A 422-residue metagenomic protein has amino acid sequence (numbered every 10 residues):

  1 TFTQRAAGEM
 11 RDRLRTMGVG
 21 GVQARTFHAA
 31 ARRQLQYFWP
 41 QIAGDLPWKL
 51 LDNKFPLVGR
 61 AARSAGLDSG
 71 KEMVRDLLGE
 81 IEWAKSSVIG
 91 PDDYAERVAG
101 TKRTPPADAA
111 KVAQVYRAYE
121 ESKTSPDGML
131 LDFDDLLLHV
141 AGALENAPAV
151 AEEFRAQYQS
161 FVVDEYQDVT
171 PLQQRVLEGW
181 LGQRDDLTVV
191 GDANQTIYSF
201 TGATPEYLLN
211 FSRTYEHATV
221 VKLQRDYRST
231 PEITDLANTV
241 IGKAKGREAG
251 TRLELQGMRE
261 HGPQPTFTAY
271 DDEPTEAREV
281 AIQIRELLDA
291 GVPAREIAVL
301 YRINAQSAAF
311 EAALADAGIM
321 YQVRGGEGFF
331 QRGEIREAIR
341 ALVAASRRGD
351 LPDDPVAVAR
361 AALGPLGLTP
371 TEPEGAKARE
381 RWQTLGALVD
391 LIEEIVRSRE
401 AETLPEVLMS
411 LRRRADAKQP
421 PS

Functional and structural regions predicted by a protein language model:
T1-D52, E152, G182, E206 (+1 more regions): P-loop NTPase Walker
T1-R5, T26-A29, G191-N194, T201-P205 (+4 more regions): A short beta-strand-to-loop transition that corresponds to the Sensor-1 phosphate-sensing loop of AAA+ P-loop ATPases
A6-A7, I81, R103-N210, K222-S229: Conserved helicase NTPase motor core
G21-L35, N53, I319-A341: Conserved beta-strand -> loop -> alpha-helix junction used to position metal-binding or nucleic-acid-contacting
Q23-R33, V162-E165, V190, I303 (+1 more regions): Conserved helicase core region in the C-terminal RecA-like lobe
P40-E121, S125-P126, L131, V220-K222 (+1 more regions): ATP-hydrolysis module of ASCE/P-loop NTPase motor domains, specifically the Walker B Asp-Glu catalytic pair
I42, P263-T266, A315-A317, F329-D354: Conserved short internal alpha-helix adjacent to the catalytic or cofactor-binding core of large enzyme scaffolds
E216-T219, R225-I319, A345-G349, K377-W382 (+3 more regions): Helicase P-loop NTPase motor core
